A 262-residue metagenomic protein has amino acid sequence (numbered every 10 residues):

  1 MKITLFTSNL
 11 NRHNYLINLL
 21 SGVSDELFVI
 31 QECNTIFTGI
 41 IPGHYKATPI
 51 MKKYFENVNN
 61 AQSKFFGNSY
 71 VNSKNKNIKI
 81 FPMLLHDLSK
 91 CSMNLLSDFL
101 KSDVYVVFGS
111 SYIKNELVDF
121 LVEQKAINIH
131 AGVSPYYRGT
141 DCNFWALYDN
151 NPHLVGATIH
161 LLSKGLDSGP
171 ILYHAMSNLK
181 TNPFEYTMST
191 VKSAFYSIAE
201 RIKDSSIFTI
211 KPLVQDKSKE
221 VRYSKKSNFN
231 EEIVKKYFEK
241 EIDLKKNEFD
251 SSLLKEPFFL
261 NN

Functional and structural regions predicted by a protein language model:
M1-N262: One-carbon transfer enzymes
